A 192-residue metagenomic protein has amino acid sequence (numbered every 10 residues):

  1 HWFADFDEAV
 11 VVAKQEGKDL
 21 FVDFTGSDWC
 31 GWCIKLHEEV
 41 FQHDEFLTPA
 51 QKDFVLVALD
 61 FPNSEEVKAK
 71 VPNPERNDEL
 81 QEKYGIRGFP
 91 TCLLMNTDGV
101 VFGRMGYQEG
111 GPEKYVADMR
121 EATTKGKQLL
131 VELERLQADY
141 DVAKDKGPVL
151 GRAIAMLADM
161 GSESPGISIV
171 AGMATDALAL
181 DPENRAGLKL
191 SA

Functional and structural regions predicted by a protein language model:
H1-A4, T25-G26, E39-E75, F89: Thiol-based oxidoreductase modules, predominantly thioredoxin-like and allied folds used for disulfide exchange
W2-L20, A50: A short beta-strand-turn-helix
E16-C30, L56: Short active-site neighborhood of thiol/selenol oxidoreductases, capturing the structured segment around
W29-I34, C92: The canonical Cys-X-X-Cys-His
W32-L36, K68-A69, G103-Y107: Short, solvent-exposed loop/turn and secondary-structure capping segments
E39-E45, E79-Q128: Non-catalytic, surface beta->alpha helical segment in thiol-disulfide oxidoreductase systems
V116-A192: Non-globular targeting/processing and membrane-anchoring segments
